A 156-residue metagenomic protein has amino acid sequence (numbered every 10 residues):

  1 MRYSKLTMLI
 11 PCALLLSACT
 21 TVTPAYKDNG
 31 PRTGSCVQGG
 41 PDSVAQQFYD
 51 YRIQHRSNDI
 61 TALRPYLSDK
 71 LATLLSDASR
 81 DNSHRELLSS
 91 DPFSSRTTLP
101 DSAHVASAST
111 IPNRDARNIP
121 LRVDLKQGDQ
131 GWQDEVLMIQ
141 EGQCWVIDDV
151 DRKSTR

Functional and structural regions predicted by a protein language model:
M1-I10: Bacterial N-terminal signal peptides that target proteins for export
L15-A18: C-terminal motif of bacterial Sec signal peptides marking the signal peptidase cleavage site
T20-T23: Bacterial signal peptide processing site
C36-R56: Short, aromatic-enriched amphipathic alpha-helices that serve as compact interaction elements
V44, S57-H84: Short, well-ordered alpha-helical segments enriched in acidic and aromatic residues
A72-Q130: Surface-exposed, charged secondary-structure patches
D134-Q140: Hydrophobic/aromatic beta-strand elements that line small-molecule binding cavities or substrate pockets in beta-rich
K153-T155: Conserved small/polar residues in nucleotide/adenosyl-binding loops
